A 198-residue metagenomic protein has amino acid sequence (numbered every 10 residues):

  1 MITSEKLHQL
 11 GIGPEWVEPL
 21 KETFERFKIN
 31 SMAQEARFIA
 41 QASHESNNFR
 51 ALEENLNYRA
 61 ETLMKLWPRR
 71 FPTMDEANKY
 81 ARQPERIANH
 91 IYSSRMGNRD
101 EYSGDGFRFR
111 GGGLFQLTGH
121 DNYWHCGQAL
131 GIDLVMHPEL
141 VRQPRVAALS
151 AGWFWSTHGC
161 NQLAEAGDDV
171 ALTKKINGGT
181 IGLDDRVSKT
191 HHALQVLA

Functional and structural regions predicted by a protein language model:
M1-E15, P19, S43-W153: Peptidoglycan-targeting cell-wall enzymes and recognition modules
P14-E25, E35-I39: Short, well-structured alpha-helical segments
K21, I39-A42, G152, T173 (+2 more regions): Non-transmembrane alpha-helical segments in soluble domains of secreted/periplasmic/extracellular proteins
T23-F27, H44-E45: A short alpha-helix/helix-coil micro-patch that ends at or immediately precedes a cysteine
K28-F38, A51-N55, N161-T173: Surface-exposed patches in mature extracellular/periplasmic domains of secreted proteins
A42-E45, A164-G182: Acidic helix/loop microenvironments that form the catalytic cleft of cell-wall polysaccharide enzymes
G152, S156-N161: Extended serine/threonine-enriched, polar tracts that run as long, contiguous segments within proteins
Q162, K175-A198: Low-complexity, Gly/Ser/Thr/Pro-rich intrinsically disordered linker/tail segments
